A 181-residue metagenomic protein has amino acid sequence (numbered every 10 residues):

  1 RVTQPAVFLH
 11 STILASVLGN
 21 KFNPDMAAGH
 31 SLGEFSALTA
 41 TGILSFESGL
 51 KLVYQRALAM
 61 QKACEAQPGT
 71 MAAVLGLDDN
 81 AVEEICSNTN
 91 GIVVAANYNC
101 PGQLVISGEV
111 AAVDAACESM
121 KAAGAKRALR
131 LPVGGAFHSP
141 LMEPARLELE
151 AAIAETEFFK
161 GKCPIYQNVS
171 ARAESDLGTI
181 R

Functional and structural regions predicted by a protein language model:
R1, P24, A28, A37 (+3 more regions): Short, flexible coil/turn micro-motifs enriched in small/turn-prone residues
R1-A28, I106: Helix-rich "cap/lid" substructures immediately adjacent to catalytic or cofactor-binding pockets
A6, S31-L32, L44, K51: An amphipathic alpha-helix/helix-turn recognition signal
S11, D25, G29-A37, S45: Gly/Ala-rich beta-loop-alpha elbow adjacent to hydrolase catalytic centers
S16-M26, G33, N88-N90, D176: Generic structural signal for short, solvent-exposed loop/turn connectors between secondary structure elements
S16-V17, L38-L44: Alpha-helix C-terminal capping segments
T41-R181: Alpha/beta catalytic cores of group-transfer enzymes, especially the acyltransferase/condensing modules of polyketide
